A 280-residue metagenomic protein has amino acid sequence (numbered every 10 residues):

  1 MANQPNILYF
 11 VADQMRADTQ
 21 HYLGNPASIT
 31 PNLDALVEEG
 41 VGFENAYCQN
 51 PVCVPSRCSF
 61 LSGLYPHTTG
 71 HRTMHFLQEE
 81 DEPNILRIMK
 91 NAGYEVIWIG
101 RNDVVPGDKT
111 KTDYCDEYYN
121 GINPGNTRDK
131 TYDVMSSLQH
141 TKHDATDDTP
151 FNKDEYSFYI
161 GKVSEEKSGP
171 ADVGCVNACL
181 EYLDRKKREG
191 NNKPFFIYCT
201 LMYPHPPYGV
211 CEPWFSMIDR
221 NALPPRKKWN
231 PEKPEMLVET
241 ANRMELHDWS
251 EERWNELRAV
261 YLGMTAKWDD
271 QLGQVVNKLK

Functional and structural regions predicted by a protein language model:
M1-K280: Formylglycine-dependent sulfatase
